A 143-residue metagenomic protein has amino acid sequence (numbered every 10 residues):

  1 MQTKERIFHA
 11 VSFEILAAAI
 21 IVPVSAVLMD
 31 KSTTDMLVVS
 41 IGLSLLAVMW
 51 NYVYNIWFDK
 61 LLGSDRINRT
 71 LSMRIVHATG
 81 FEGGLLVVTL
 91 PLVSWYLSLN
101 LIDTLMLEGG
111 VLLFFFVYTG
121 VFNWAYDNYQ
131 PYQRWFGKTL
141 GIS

Functional and structural regions predicted by a protein language model:
M1-S143: Juxtamembrane/disordered regions of integral membrane proteins
